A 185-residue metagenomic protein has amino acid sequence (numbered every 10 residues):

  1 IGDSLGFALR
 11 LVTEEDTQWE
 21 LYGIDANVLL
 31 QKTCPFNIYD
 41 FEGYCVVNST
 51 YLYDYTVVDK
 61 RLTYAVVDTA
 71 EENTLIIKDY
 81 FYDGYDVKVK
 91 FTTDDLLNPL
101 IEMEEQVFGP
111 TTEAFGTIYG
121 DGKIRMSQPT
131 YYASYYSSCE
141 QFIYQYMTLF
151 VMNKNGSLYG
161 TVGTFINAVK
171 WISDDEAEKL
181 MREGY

Functional and structural regions predicted by a protein language model:
I1-Y185: First exposed extracellular module after export/assembly in secreted or surface-exposed proteins
